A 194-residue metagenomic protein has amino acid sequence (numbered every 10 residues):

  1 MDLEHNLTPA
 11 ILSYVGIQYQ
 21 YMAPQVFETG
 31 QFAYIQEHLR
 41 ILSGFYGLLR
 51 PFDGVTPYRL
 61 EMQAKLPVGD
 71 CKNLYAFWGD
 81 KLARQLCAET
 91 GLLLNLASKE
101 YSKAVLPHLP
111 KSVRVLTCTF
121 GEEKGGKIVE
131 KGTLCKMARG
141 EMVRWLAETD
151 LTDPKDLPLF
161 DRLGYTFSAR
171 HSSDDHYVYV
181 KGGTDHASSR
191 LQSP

Functional and structural regions predicted by a protein language model:
M1-T29: Active-site helix-to-loop segments that bind/position phosphate- or nucleotide-bearing substrates and donors across
M22-S173, V178-S188, P194: Internal, well-folded beta-alpha domain core
